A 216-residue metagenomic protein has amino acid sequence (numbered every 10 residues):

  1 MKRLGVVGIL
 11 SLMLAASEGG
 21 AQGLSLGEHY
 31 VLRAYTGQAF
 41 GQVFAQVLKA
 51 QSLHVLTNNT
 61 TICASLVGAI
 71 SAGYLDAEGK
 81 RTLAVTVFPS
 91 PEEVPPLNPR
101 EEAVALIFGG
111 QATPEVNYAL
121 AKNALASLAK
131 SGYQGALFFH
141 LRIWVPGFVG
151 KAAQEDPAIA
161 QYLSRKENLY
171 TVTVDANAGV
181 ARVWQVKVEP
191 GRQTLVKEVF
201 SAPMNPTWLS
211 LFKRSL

Functional and structural regions predicted by a protein language model:
M1-V6: Bacterial N-terminal signal peptides that target proteins for export
V7-A15: Bacterial N-terminal signal peptides
G19-L216: Extracytosolic ligand-binding ectodomains
